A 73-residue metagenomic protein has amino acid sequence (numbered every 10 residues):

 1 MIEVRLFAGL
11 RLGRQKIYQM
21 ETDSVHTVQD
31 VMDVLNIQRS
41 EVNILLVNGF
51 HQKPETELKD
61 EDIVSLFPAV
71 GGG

Functional and structural regions predicted by a protein language model:
M1-G72: Ubiquitin-like/PB1-type beta-grasp interaction modules and other compact soluble beta-rich domains
